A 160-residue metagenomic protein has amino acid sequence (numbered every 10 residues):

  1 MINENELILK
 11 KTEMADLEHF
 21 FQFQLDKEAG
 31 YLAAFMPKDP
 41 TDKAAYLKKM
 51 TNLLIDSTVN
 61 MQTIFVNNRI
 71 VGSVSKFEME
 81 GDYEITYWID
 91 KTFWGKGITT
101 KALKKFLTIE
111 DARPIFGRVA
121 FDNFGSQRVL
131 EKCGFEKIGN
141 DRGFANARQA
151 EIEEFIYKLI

Functional and structural regions predicted by a protein language model:
M1-K27, Y31, M61-I160: Acyl-donor (CoA/ACP) binding surface of acyl/acetyltransferases
E28-M50: Conserved GNAT-fold acetyl-CoA-binding loop/helix
K49-N52, G143-A145: Short, P/G- and charge-enriched loop/turn segments at secondary-structure junctions
N52-T58: Short loop/turn motifs at secondary-structure junctions and domain boundaries
